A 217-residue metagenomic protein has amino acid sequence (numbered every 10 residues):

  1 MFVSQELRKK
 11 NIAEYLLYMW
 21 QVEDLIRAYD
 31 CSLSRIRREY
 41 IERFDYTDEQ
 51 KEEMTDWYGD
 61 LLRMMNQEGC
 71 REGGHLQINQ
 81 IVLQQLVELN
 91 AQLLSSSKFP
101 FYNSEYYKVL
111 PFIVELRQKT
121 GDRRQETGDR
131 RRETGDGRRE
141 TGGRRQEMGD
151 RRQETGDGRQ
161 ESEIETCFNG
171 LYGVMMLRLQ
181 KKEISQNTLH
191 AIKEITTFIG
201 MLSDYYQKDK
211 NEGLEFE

Functional and structural regions predicted by a protein language model:
M1-E6, Y40, M65-N66, K108-K119: Short amphipathic alpha-helical segments and their helix-coil junctions
V3, E53, L62-N66, I81 (+3 more regions): A structural motif
S4-G73: N-terminal interaction modules that seed assembly of large macromolecular complexes
L25-A28, Y46, D60-R71, E88-F99 (+4 more regions): Amphipathic alpha-helical interaction surfaces
W57-D60, M64, Q85, F112 (+3 more regions): Charge-rich, solvent-exposed alpha-helical interaction surfaces
L76-G121, E161-L171: A charged, amphipathic interaction segment
V114-G121, R159-E217: Glycine-rich, aromatic-bearing surface loops/beta-hairpins
D122-Q160: Intrinsically disordered, low-complexity repeat regions of secreted/extracellular protein precursors
